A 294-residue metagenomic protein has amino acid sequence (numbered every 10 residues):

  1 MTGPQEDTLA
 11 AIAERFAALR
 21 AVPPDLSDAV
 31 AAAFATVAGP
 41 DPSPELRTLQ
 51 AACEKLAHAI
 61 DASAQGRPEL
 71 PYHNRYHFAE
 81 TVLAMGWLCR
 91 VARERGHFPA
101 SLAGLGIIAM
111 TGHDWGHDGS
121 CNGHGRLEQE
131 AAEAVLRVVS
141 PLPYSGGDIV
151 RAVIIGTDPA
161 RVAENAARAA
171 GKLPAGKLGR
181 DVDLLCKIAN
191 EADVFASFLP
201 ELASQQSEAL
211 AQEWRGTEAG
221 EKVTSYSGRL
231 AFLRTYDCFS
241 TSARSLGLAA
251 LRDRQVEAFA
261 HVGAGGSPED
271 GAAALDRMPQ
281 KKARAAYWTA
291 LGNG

Functional and structural regions predicted by a protein language model:
T2-G39, Y72, Y76, A84-A100 (+4 more regions): Divalent metal-dependent phosphate-bond-processing catalytic cores, especially two-metal-ion Mg2+/Mn2+ enzymes that act
S27, A31, G39-A64: Short alpha-helical hairpin
E45-L49, R95-I108, P141-D158: Acidic/histidine metal-binding catalytic segments
A52-D61, G106-M110, V150-D158, I188-A192: Short alpha-helical scaffolding segments that buttress acidic/His motifs in well-ordered protein cores
E54-V82, W115-H117: Active-site flanking loop/helix segments enriched in acidic
Y76, S101, R126-A134, S145 (+2 more regions): Residues forming well-ordered secondary-structure scaffolds
T81-L88, R126-L142: An active-site-proximal "capping" alpha-helix that borders the catalytic cofactor pocket
L105, A109, D114-L136: Hydrophobic/aromatic-rich structural module bridging two neighboring secondary-structure elements via a short loop
